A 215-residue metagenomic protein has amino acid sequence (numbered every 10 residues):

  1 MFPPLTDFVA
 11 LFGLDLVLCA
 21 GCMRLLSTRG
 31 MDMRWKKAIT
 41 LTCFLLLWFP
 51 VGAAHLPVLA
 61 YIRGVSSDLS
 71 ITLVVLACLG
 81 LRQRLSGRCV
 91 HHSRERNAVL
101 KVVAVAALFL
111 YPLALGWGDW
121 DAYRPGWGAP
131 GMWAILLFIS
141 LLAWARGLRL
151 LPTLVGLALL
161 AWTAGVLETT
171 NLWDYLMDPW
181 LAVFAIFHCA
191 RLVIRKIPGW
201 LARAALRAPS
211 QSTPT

Functional and structural regions predicted by a protein language model:
M1-D68, Q211-P214: N-terminal topogenic module of multi-pass integral membrane proteins
M1-V9, A53-D68, L113-A129, V166-M177: Membrane-helix interface and helix-disruption motif detector
A10-R24, D68-S86, W133-A143, W180-K196: Hydrophobic cores of alpha-helical transmembrane segments in multi-pass inner/ER membrane proteins, independent
F12-G13, A104, W127-A134, P152-L159: Short hydrophobic alpha-helical membrane-embedded segments
K37-L46, L150-T163: Central hydrophobic cores of alpha-helical transmembrane segments in multi-pass integral membrane proteins
I71-G147: Membrane-proximal helix-loop-helix units in multi-pass membrane proteins
A143-T153, T163-Y175: Membrane-helix boundary connector in multi-pass membrane proteins
I197-T215: Short, highly charged, low-complexity non-transmembrane loops/tails of multi-pass membrane proteins
